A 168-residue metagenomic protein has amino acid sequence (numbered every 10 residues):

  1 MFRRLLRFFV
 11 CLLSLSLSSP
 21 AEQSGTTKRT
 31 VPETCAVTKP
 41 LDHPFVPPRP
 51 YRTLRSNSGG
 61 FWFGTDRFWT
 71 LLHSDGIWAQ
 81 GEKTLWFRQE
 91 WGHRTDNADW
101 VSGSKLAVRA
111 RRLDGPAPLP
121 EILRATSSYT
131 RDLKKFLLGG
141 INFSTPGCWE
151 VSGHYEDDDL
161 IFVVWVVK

Functional and structural regions predicted by a protein language model:
M1-R3: N-terminal secretory signal peptides that target proteins for export/translocation
R7-S16: Bacterial N-terminal signal peptides
L15-G25: Bacterial Sec-dependent signal peptides at the C-terminal "C-region" and cleavage site
Q23-S144, C148-K168: Contiguous segments within soluble domain cores/interaction surfaces
